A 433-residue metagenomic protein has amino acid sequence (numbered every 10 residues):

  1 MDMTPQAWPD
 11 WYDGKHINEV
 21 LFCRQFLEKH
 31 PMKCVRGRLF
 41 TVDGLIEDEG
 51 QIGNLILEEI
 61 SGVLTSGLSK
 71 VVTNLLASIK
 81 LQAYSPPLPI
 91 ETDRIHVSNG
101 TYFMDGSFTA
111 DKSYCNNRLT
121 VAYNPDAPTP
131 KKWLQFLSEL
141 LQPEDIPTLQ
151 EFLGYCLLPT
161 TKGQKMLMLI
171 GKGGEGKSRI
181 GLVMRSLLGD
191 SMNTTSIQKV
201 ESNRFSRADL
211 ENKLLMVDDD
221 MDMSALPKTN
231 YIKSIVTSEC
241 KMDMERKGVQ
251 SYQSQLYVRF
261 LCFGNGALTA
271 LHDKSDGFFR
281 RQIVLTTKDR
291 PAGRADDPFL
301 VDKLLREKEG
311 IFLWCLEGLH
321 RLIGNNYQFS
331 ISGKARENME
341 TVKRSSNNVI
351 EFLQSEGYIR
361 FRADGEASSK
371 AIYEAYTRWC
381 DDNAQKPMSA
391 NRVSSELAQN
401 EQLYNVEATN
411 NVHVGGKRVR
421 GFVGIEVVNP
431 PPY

Functional and structural regions predicted by a protein language model:
M1-T4, F40-L68: Short, small/acidic-rich helices and loops at N termini and domain boundaries of DNA replication/processing enzymes
M1-V35, S61-Y433: Feature primarily recognizes SF3-like P-loop helicase cores of small DNA viruses
